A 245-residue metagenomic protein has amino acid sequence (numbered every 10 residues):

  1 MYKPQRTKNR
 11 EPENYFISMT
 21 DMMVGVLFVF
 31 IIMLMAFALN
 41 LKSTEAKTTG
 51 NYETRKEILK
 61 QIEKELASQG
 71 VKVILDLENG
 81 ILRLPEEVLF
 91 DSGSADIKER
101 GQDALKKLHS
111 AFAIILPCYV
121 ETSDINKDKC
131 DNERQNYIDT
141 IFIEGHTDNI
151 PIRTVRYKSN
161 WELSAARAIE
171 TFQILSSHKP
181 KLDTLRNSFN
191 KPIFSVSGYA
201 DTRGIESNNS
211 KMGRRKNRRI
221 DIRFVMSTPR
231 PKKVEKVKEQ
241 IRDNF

Functional and structural regions predicted by a protein language model:
M1-K56, K60-Q69, L77: Short terminal targeting/anchoring segments
T49, E53-K56, I62-V88, R100-K107 (+1 more regions): Charged/polar helix/coil "stalk" or linker segments at domain boundaries
E57, Q61, D96, R100-K107 (+3 more regions): Extracytoplasmic/secreted proteins, especially bacterial periplasmic and envelope-associated proteins
A67, S110-V120, Q173-K181: Sec-exported extracytoplasmic/periplasmic mature domains
L77-I115, I150-N160: Short, solvent-exposed beta-strand/turn patches at coil↔beta or beta↔helix junctions that act as interaction loops
I81-E87, T122-I141, G145-N149: Short, charged, surface-exposed interaction patches
S94-E99, E133-V234, K238: Periplasmic OmpA-like peptidoglycan-binding domain that tethers envelope proteins to the cell wall
D243-F245: Short, solvent-exposed mixed-charge patches
